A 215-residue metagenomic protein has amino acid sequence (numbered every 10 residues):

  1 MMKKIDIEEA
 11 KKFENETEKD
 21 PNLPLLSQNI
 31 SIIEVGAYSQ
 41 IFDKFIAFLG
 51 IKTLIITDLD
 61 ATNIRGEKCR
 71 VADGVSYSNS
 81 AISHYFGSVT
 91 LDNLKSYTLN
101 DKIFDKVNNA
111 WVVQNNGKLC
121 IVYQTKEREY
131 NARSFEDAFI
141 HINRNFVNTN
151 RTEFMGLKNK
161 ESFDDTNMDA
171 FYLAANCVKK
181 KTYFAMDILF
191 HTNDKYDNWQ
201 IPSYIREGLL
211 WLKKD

Functional and structural regions predicted by a protein language model:
K3-D215: Acidic, Mg2+-coordinating catalytic modules of nucleic-acid enzymes
